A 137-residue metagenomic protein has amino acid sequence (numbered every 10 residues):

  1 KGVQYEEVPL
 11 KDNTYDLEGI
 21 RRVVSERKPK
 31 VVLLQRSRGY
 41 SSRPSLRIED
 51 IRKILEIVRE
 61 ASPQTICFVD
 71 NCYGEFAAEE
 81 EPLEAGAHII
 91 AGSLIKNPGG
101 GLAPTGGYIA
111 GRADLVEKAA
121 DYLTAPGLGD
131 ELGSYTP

Functional and structural regions predicted by a protein language model:
K1-P137: Conserved PLP-enzyme active-site core in the AAT-like
